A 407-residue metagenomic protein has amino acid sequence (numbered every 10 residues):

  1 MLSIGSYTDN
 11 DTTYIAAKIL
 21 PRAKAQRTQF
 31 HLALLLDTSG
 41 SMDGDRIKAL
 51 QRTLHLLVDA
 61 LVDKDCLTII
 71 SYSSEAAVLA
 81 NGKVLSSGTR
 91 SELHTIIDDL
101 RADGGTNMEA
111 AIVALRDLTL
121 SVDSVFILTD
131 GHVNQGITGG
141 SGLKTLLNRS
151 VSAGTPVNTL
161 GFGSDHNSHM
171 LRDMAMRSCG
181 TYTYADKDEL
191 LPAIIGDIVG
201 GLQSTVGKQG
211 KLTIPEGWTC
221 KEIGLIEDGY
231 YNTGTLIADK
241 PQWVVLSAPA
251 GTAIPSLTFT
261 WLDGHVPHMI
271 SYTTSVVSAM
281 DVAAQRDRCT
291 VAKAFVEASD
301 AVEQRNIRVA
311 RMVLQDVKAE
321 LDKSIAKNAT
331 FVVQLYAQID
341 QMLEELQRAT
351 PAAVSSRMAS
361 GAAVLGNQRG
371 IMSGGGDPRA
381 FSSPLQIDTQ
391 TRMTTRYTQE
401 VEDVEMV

Functional and structural regions predicted by a protein language model:
M1-K208, W218, G251, V404-V407: Exposed acidic/Ser/Thr-rich ligand/metal-binding surfaces
G196-V199, G229-N232, W243-S247: Glycine-rich, charged/polar anion/phosphate-binding loops that engage phosphate groups from diverse ligands
L212: Non-catalytic DNA-recognition/assembly elements of restriction-modification systems
G217-I223, H265-P267: Short aromatic-acidic-glycine turn motif
K221-D239: Extracellular adhesion/glycan-binding regions together with long Ser/Thr- and acidic-residue-rich low-complexity tracts
T235-A253: Low-complexity, intrinsically disordered segments enriched in Ser/Thr together with acidic residues
A250-V407: Long, acidic serine/threonine- and proline-rich intrinsically disordered regions
